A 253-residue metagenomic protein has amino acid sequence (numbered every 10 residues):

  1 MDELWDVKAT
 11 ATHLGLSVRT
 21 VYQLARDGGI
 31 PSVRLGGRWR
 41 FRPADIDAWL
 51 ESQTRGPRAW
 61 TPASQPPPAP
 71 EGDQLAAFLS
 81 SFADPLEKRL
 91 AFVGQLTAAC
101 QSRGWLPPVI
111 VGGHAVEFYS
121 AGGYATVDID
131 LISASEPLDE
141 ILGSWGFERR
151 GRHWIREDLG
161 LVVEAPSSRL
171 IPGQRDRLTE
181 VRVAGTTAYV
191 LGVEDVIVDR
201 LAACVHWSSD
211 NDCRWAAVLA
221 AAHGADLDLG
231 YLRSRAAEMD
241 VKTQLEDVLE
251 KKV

Functional and structural regions predicted by a protein language model:
M1-Q23: Polyanion-binding surface elements
E3-L4, R40, D226: Residue at a beta-strand N-cap/secondary-structure junction
R26-D27, G37, E51: Residue-level detection of the helix-turn-helix DNA-binding "recognition helix"
P31-R34: Beta-hairpin "wing" of winged helix-turn-helix
G37-P43, W154-I155: Minor-groove-contacting beta-hairpin "wing" of winged helix-turn-helix DNA-binding domains
A44-A69: A short, Lys/Arg-enriched interface patch at domain edges and termini
Q65-V253: Compositionally biased terminal segments of proteins
